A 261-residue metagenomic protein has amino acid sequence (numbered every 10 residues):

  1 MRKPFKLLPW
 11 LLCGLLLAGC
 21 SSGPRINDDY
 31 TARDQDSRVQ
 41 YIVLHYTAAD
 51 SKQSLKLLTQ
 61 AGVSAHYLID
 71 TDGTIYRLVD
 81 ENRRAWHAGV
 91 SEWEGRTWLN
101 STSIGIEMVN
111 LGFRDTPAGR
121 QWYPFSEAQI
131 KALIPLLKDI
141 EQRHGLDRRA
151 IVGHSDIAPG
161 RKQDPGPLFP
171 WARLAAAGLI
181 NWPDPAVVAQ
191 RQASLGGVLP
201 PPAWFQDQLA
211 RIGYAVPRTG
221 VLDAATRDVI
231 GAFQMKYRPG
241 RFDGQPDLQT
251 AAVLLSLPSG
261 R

Functional and structural regions predicted by a protein language model:
M1-L11: Bacterial N-terminal signal peptides that target proteins for export
L17-G19: C-terminal motif of bacterial Sec signal peptides marking the signal peptidase cleavage site
G23-R149: Active-site-adjacent loop/helix surface patches within enzyme catalytic domains that shape the substrate-binding cleft
D34, L68, P167-R191: Acidic, His- and aromatic-enriched active-site or binding-groove loops in soluble protein domains that engage sugars
G62-V63, A128, A132-D139, F169 (+4 more regions): Extracytoplasmic/secreted proteins, especially bacterial periplasmic and envelope-associated proteins
E92-G95, P117-A128, A158-R161, R191-L199 (+2 more regions): Second-shell loop/turn segments in exported
L146-R161: Acidic/histidine-rich, metal-coordinating catalytic segments
L195-L257: Short acidic, glycine/serine/threonine-rich helix-capping segments at coil-helix boundaries
